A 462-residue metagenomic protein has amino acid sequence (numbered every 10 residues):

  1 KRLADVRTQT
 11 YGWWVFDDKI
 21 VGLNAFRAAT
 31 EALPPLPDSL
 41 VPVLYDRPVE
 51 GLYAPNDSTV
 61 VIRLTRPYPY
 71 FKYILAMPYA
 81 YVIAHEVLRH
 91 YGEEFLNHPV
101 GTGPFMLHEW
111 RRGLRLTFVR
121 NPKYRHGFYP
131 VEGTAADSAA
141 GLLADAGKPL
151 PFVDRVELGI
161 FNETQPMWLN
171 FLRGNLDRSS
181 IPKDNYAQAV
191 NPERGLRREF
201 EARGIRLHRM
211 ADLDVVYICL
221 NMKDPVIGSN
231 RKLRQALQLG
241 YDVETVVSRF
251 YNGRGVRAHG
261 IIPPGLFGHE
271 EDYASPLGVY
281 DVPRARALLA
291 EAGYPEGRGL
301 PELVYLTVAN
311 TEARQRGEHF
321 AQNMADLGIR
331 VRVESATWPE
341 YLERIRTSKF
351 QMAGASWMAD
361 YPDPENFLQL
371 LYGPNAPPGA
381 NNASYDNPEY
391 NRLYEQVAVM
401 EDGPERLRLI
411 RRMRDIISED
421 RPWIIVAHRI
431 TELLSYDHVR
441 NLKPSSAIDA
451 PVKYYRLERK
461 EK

Functional and structural regions predicted by a protein language model:
K1-G22, V61, M167-N170, I227-S229: Aromatic- and charge-enriched surface segment that lines or borders ligand/interaction sites
A4-T8, K223, I227-L266, L277 (+2 more regions): Periplasmic-binding protein-like
A25-T59, R63-E157, E163-P166, V282-P283 (+2 more regions): Gly/Pro-rich hinge or "lid" segments in bacterial periplasmic/extracellular proteins
F105, R257-A292, A309-Q315: Structural transition elements
H108-V119, A144-D145, E157-K223, E244 (+2 more regions): Extracellular/periplasmic solute-recognition and catalytic clefts
V131, E163-T164, F267, A290-A359 (+2 more regions): Ligand/substrate-recognition segments at binding pockets and active sites
A202, R231-Q235, L239, V247 (+6 more regions): Extracytoplasmic/peripheral linker and loop segments enriched in polar/acidic and small residues with frequent Thr/Pro
L433-K462: Long beta-strand-rich cores associated with HINT superfamily self-processing modules
